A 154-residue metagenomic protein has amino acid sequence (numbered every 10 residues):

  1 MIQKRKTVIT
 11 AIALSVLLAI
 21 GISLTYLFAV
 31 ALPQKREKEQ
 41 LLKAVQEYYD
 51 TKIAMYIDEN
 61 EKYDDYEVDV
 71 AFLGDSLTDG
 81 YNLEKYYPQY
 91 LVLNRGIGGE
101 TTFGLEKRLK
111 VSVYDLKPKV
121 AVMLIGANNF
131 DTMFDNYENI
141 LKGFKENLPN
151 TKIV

Functional and structural regions predicted by a protein language model:
M1-A71, L83: N-terminal secretory targeting modules
K6, K107-V154: Alpha-helical cap/lid subdomain in secreted, periplasmic, or secretory-pathway luminal O-acyl-processing enzymes
K43-E47, Q89-G104, N129-D131: Acidic/histidine-rich helix-loop elements that form or flank divalent-metal/phosphate-binding sites at the catalytic
A71-L73, L93, A121: Conserved beta-strand elements of the Class I
L73-G74, G126: A secondary-structure boundary/capping signal
T78: Short active-site segment of divalent metal-dependent hydrolases/proteases that encodes the spacing between
Y81-Y87: Short loop/helix-cap segments at secondary-structure boundaries that form the rim of catalytic
